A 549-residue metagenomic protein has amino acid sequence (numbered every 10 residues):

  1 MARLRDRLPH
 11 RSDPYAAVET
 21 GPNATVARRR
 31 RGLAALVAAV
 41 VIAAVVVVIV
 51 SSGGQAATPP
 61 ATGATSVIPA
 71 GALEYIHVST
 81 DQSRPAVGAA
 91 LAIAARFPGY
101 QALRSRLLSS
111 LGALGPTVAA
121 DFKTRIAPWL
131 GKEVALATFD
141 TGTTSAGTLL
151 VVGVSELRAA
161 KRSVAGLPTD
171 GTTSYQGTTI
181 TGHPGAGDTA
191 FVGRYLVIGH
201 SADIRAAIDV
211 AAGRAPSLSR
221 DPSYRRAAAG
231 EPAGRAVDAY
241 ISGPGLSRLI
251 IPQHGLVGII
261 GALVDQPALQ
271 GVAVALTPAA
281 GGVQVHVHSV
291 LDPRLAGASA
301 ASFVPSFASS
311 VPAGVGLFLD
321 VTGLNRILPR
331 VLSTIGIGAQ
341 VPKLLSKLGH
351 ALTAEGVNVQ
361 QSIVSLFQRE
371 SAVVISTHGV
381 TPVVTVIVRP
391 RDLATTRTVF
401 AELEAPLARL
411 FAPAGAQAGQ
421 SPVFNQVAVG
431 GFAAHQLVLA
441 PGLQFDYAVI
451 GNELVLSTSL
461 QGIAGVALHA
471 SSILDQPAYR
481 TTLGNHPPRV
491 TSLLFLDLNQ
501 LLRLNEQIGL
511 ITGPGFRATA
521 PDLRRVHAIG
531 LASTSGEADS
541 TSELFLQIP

Functional and structural regions predicted by a protein language model:
M1-R29: Terminal targeting segments of Actinobacterial cell-envelope proteins
R31-G147, V152-G182, P222-G271, A280-T381 (+3 more regions): Structural boundary/hinge residues at secondary-structure and domain interfaces
V154-R158, H200-I204, P390-A394, S459-G462: Helix N-cap motif at beta-to-alpha junctions
D170-S174, G187-A190, V274-L276, V423-A428 (+2 more regions): Short, exposed beta-strand/loop patches in secreted or surface proteins that constitute
T179, Y195-V197, V283-V285, P382-V384 (+3 more regions): Hydrophobic residues embedded in beta-strands of well-ordered beta-sheets
G182-I250, A440-T519: A conserved glycine-rich beta-strand in the N-terminal activation segment of trypsin-fold
V427-G442: Flexible, glycine/threonine-enriched loop-and-boundary segments that flank and lead into catalytic domains of large
E537-P549: Short, low-complexity, Pro/Ser/Thr/Gly-rich segments in the mature regions of secreted, periplasmic
